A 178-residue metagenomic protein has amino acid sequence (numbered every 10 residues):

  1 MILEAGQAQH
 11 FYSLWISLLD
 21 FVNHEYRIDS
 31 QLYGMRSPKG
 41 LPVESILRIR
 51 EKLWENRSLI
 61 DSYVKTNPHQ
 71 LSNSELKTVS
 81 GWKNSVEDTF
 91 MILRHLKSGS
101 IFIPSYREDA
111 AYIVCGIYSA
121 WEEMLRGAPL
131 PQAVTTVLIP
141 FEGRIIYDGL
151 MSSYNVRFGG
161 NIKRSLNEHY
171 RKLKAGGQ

Functional and structural regions predicted by a protein language model:
M1-N73: A structured, charge-rich N-terminal accessory region that forms the first stable segment of a protein and links
S30-S37, H169-Q178: OB-fold/S1-family RNA-binding modules
T66-V86, Y112-I117: Short linear interaction motifs
S80-S98: Structural detector for short beta-strands of small beta-barrel domains
G81, R107, A133, F141-G143: Eukaryotic chromatin- and chromosome-associated nuclear factors, especially histone mark writers/erasers/readers
L93-I117: OB-fold (S1/OB) nucleic-acid-binding surfaces
Y118-V137: Short nucleic-acid-contacting surface segments enriched for D/E, G, S/T with interspersed K/R
V137-G176: OB-fold/S1-family single-stranded nucleic acid-binding modules
